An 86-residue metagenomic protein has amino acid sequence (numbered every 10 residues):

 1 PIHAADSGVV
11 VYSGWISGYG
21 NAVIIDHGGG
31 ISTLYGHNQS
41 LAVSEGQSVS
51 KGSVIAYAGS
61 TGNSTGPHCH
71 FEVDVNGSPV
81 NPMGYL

Functional and structural regions predicted by a protein language model:
P1-L86: Catalytic cores of peptidoglycan-degrading enzymes
